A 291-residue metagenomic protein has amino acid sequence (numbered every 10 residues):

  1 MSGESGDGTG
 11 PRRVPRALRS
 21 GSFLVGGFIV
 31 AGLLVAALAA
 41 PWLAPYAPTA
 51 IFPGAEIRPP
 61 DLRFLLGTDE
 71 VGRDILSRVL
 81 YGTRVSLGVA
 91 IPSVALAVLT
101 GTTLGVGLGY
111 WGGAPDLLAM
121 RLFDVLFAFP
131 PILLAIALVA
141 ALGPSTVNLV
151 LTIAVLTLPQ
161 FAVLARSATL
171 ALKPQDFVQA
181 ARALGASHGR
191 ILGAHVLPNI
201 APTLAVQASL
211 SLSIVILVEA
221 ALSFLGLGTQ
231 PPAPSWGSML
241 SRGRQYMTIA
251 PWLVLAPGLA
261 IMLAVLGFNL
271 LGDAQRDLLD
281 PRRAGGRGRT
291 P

Functional and structural regions predicted by a protein language model:
M1-T102, V106-G107, G113-A114, I132 (+4 more regions): Gly/Trp-centered helix-boundary motif
R16, D74-Y81, L117-F127, L138 (+6 more regions): Short amphipathic alpha-helical coupling elements at transmembrane boundaries
F28-A31, L80, P92-L96, T103 (+8 more regions): Hydrophobic residues within alpha-helical transmembrane segments of multi-pass solute transporters/permease subunits
L33, V106, A135-A140, L149 (+5 more regions): Transmembrane alpha-helix boundary and packing residues in multipass membrane permease domains and related
L65, D69, L99, G109-A171 (+1 more regions): Generic hydrophobic transmembrane alpha-helix motif, especially the helices
V85-V89, L104, D116-M120, V147-L151 (+5 more regions): Short alpha-helical transmembrane interface motifs in multi-pass membrane proteins
F127, L138-A141, I153, A168-T169 (+2 more regions): Glycine-rich helix-loop "coupling/hinge" segments at transmembrane-helix boundaries in multipass transporters
